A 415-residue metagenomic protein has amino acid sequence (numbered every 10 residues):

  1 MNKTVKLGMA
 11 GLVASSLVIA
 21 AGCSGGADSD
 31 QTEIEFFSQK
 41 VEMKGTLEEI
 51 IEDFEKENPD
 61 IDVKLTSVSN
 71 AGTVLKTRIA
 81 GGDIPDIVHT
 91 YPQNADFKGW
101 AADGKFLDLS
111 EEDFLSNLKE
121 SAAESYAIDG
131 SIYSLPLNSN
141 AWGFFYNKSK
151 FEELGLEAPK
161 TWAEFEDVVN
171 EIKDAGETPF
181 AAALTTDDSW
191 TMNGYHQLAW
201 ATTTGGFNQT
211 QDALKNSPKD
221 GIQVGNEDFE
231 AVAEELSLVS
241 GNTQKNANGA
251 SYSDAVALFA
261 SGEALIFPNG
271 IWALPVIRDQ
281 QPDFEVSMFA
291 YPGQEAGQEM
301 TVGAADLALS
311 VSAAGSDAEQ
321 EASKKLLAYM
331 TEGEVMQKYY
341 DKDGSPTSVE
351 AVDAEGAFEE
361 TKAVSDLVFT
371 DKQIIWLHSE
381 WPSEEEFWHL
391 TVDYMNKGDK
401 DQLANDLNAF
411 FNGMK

Functional and structural regions predicted by a protein language model:
T4-A10, A21-D96, N248, G297 (+3 more regions): Conserved N-terminal structural module of periplasmic/extracytoplasmic solute-binding proteins
K56-E57, G81, L154, G241 (+2 more regions): Extracytoplasmic/periplasmic substrate-recognition and gating elements
E57-S67, G155-E157, S237-A250, Q280-E285: A local structural motif
T66-V74, W162-D167, A247-A260: Short helix-initiation/N-cap motifs at beta->coil->alpha
P92-W142, I172, S287: Hinge/lid segment of periplasmic solute-binding proteins
W100-A102, A122-E166, L184-K215, G303-S312 (+1 more regions): Periplasmic solute-binding protein
A127, V302-G303, Y340-K415: C-terminal capping/gating helix-and-loop segments adjacent to ligand/active sites or protein-protein/ligand interfaces
A213-A247: Glycine-centered hinge/linker elements that transmit conformational signals in sensory and ligand-binding systems
